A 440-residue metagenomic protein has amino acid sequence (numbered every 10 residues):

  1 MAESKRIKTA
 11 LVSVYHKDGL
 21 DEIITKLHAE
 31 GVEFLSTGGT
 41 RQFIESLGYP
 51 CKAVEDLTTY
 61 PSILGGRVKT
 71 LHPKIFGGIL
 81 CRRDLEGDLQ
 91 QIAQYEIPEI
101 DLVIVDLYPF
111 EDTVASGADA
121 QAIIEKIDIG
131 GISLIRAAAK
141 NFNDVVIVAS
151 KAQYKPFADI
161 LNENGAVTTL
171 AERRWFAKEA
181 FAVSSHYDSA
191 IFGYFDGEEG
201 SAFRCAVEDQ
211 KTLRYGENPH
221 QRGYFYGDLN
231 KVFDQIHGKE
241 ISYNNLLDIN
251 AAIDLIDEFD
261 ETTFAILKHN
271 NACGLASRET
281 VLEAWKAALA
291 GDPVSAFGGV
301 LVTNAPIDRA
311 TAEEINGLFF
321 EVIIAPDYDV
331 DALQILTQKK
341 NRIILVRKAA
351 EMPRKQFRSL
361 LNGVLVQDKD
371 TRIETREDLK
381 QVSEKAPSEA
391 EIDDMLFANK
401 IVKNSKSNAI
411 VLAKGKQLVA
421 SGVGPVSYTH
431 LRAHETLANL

Functional and structural regions predicted by a protein language model:
A2-S36, T40-K52: N-terminal glycine-/serine-/threonine-rich phosphate-binding loop
S4-I7, T70-F76, F110-A118, A139 (+4 more regions): Gly-rich Lys/Arg/Thr-decorated short loops/hinges at beta-loop-alpha junctions or inter-strand turns that position
E33-L35, P50-Y60, V103, V146-I147 (+3 more regions): Short hydrophobic/aromatic-enriched beta-strand-loop microsegments
G39-F110: Glycine-rich nucleotide/cofactor/substrate-binding loop typically near the N-terminus or early in the first domain
V105-Q121, I129, S133-V167, E374-V382: A short, charged helix-loop
A152-I160, G165-Y328, A332-I335, K339-K369 (+1 more regions): Active-site loops and adjacent core secondary-structure elements that bind or stabilize anionic groups
I410-V411, V419, G424-Y428: Conserved structured catalytic cores and adjacent interaction surfaces of nucleotide-binding/hydrolyzing enzymes
T429-A438: Conserved small/polar residues in nucleotide/adenosyl-binding loops
